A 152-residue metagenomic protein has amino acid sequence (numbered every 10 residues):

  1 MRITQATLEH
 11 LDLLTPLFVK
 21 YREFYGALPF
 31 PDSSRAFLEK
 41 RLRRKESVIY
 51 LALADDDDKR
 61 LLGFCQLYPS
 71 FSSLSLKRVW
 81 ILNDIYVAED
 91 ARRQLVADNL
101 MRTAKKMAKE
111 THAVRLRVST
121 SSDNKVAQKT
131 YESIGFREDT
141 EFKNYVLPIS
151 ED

Functional and structural regions predicted by a protein language model:
Q5-D12, P16-K77, N83, R102 (+1 more regions): Acetyl-CoA-dependent GNAT
K59, L95, N124: Conserved G/P- and acidic residue-centered "switch" motifs that form tight phosphate/ATP-binding loops in soluble
N83, A88, S121: Residue-level recognition of the GNAT/N-acetyltransferase active site
V87, R93-K106, K129, S133: Conserved acetyl-CoA-binding loop-helix of GNAT-fold acetyltransferases
D98, S122-E141: Conserved active-site alpha-helix within GNAT-family acetyltransferase domains
A108-S119: Conserved GNAT acetyl-CoA-binding A-motif
V146-D152: Terminal substrate-recognition subdomain of acyl/acetyltransferases
